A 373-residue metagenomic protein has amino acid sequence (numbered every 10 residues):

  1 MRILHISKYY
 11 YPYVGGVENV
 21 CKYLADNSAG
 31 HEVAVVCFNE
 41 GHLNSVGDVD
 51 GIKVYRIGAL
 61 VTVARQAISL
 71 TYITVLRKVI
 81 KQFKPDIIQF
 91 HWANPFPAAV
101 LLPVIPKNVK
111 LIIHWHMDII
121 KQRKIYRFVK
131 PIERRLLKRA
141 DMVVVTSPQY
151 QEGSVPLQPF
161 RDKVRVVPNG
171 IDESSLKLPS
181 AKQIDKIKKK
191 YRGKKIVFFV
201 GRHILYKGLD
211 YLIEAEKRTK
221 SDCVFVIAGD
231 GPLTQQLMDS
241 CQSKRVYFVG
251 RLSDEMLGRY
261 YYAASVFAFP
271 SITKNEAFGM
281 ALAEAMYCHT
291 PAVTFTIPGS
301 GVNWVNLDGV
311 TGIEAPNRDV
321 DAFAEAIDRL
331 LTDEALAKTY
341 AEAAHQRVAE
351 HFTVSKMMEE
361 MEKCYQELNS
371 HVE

Functional and structural regions predicted by a protein language model:
L4, K186-K207, I213-K217, V226: Conserved donor-binding/catalytic core segment of Leloir-type glycosyltransferases
I73, P85-N108, I113-W115, I120: An aromatic- and histidine-rich active-site surface loop
L137, R251-L252, R259-A264: Short alpha-helical donor nucleotide-sugar binding micro-motif in glycosyltransferases
K138-L178: A short, active-site helix/loop in glycosyltransferases that binds the activated sugar's phosphate group
Q235-M256: Nucleotide-activated donor-binding/catalytic signature segment of Leloir-type glycosyltransferases, i.e., the conserved
Y262-A277, T290: Acidic donor-binding loop of glycosyltransferase active sites
C288-T296: Short hydrophobic beta-strand element within catalytic cores of glycosyltransferases and related nucleotide-activated
L307-D321, D328-A335: Conserved acidic donor-binding segment of nucleotide-sugar-dependent glycosyltransferases
